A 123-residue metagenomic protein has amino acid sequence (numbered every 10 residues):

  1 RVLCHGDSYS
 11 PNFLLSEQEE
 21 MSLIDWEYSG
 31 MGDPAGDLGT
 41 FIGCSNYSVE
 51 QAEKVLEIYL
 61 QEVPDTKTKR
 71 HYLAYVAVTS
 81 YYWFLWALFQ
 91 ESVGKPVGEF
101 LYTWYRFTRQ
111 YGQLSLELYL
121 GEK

Functional and structural regions predicted by a protein language model:
R1-G36: Active-site acidic catalytic loop and adjacent metal/ATP-binding pocket of ATP-dependent phosphoryl transfer enzymes
R1-G6, E17-Q18, P64, T108-Q110 (+1 more regions): An alpha-helical support segment within catalytic cores of ATP-dependent transferases
R1-L3, H71-A74: ATP-dependent phospho-/nucleotidyl transfer catalytic cores
W26, G43, Y72: Conserved short-loop catalytic and cofactor-binding motifs
A35-P64, A77-K95: Active-site activation/catalytic loop segments of kinase-like enzymes and analogous catalytic loops in related
E53-H71, Y111-L120: Short amphipathic alpha-helical segments and their helix-coil junctions
L73-S80, W104: Amphipathic alpha-helix face/heptad-repeat signature
L85-K123: ATP/Mg2+ or Mg2+-diphosphate-binding catalytic cores that bind nucleotide phosphates or diphosphates via glycine-rich
